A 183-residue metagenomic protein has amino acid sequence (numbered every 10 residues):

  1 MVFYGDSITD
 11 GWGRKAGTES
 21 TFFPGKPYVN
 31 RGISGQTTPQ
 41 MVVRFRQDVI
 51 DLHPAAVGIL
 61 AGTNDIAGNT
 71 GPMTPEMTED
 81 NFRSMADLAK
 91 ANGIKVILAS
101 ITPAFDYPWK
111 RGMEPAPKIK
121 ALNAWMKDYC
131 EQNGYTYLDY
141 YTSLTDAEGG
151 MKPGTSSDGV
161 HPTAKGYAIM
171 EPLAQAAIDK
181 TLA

Functional and structural regions predicted by a protein language model:
M1-A56: Serine-esterase "nucleophile elbow" of acetyl-processing enzymes
G11, T38, I66, D106 (+1 more regions): Generic structural signal for helix capping and beta-alpha/helix-loop junctions
P24-P27, L52-G58, K90-I97, N133-T136: Loop/turn elements at helix/coil->beta-strand transitions in domains of secreted/extracellular proteins
N30-S34, A61-I66, T70-G71: Cell-envelope and extracellular/periplasmic
Q36-V43, P72-F82: Glycine-rich anion/phosphate-binding loops
L60-I66, A86-K120: Active-site segments of SGNH/GDSL-like serine hydrolases that catalyze O-acetyl group transfer/hydrolysis on lipids
P75-A99, W125-Y135: Charged, glycine-enriched surface loops/patches that mediate electrostatic binding to polyanionic ligands
P103-A183: Catalytic His-Asp segment of secreted/periplasmic serine-dependent ester chemistry enzymes
